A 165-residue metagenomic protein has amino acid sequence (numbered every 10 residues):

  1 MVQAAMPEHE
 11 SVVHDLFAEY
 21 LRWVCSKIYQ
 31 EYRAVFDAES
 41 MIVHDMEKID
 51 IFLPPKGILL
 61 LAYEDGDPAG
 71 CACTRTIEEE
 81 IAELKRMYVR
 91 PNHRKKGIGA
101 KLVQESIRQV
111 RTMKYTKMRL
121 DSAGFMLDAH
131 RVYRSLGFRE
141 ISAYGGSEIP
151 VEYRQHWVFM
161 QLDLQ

Functional and structural regions predicted by a protein language model:
A4-K85, R90-P91, V103-E105, Q109 (+2 more regions): Acetyl-CoA-dependent GNAT
P7-S11, K96, L127: Loop/helix-junction capping segments adjacent to catalytic residues or to phosphate/diphosphate-binding pockets
E80, T116, R139: Short acidic/polar active-site loop segments enriched in Thr and Asp
R90-K96, G124-F125: Active-site acidic-Proline motif in GNAT/NAT acetyltransferases
G97, K114, G137: Short glycine-rich hinge loops at helix-strand junctions in the catalytic core of two-component histidine kinases
V103, V110-S122: Conserved GNAT acetyl-CoA-binding A-motif
R119, A123-Q165: C-terminal "cap" of GNAT-fold acetyltransferases
